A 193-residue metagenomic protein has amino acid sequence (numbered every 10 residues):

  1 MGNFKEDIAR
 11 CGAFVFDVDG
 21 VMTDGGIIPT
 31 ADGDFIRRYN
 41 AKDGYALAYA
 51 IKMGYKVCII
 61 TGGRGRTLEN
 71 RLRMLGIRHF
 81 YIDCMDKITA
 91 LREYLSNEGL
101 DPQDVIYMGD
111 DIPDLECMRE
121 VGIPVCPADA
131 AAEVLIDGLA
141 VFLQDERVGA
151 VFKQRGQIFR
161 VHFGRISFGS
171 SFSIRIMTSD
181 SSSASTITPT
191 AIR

Functional and structural regions predicted by a protein language model:
M1-F16: Non-catalytic pre-domain segments flanking phosphatase-related domains
A13, T67-R155, R160, R165: C-terminal cap/substrate-recognition subdomain and adjoining C-terminal extension of metal-dependent phosphatase-like
D17-D19, D43, D110-D114: Acidic active-site catalytic centers that drive phospho-/nucleotidyl reactions and related ester hydrolyses
M22-K52: A positional/architectural concept
R37-K42, G62, H79-Y81: Extended, charged amphipathic alpha-helical "stalk" segments
L47-R71, I82: Substrate-recognition element of Asp-dependent hydrolases with the DxDx(T/V) motif
Q144, S167-T188, R193: Low-acidity, Ser/Thr- and Arg-rich intrinsically disordered low-complexity segments
